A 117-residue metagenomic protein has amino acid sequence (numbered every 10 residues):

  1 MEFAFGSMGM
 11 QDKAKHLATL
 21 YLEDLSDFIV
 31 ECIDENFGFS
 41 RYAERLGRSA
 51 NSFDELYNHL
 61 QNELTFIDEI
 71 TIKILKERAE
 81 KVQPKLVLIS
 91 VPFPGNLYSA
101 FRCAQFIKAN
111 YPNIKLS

Functional and structural regions predicted by a protein language model:
M1-S117: A short, structured N-terminal alpha-helical element that caps or precedes a catalytic domain
